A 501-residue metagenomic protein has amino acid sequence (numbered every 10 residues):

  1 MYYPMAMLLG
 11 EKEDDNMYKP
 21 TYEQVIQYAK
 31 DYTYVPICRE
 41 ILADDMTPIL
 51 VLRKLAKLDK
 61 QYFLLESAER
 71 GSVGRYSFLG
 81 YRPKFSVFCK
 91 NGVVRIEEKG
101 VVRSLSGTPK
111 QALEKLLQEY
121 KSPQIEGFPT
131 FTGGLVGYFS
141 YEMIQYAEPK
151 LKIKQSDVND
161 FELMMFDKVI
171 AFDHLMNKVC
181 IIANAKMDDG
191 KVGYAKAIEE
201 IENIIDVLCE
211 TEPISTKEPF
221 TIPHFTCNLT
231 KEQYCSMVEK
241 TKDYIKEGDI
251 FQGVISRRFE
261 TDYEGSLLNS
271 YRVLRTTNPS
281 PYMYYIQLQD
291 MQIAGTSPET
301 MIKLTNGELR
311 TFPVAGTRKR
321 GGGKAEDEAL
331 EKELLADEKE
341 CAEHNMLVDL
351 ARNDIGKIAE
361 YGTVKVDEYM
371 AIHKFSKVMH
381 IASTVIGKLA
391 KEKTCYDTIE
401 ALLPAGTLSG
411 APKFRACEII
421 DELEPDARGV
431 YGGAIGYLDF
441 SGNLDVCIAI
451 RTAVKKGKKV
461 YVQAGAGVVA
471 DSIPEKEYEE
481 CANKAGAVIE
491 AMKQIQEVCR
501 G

Functional and structural regions predicted by a protein language model:
M7-G10: Short, often N-terminal, low-complexity regions that either remain intrinsically disordered or form a short helix
E13-G501: Extended alpha-helical targeting/anchoring segments, especially N-terminal organellar/secretory targeting helices
